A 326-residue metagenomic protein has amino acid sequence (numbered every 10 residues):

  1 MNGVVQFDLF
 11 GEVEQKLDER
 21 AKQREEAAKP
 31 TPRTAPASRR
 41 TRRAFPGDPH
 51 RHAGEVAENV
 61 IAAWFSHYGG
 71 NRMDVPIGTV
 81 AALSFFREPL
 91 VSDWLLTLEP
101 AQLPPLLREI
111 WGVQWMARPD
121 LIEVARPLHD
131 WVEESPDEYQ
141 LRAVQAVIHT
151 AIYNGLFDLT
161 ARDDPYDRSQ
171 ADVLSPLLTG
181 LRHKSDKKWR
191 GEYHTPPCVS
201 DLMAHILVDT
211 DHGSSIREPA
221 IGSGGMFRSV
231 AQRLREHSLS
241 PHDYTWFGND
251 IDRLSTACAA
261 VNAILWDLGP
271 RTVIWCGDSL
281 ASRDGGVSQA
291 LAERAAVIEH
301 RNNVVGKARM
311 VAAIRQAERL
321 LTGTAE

Functional and structural regions predicted by a protein language model:
N2-M116: Charged, often flexible domain-edge or linker segments that flank or initiate folded functional domains
E58, M73-V80, A171, S175 (+2 more regions): Non-catalytic, well-ordered alpha-helical scaffold segments
H67-Y68, S135-Y139, A161-S169, G191-E192 (+3 more regions): Conserved aromatic-histidine-acidic binding/catalytic patches
P89-H183: Long recognition/docking surfaces used for binding and targeting
H183-S185, W189: Glycine- and small hydrophobic-enriched segments that form the cores of compact globular domains
W189-Q289: Conserved S-adenosyl-L-methionine
D267, T272-E326: Long, ordered, amphipathic alpha-helical scaffolds
